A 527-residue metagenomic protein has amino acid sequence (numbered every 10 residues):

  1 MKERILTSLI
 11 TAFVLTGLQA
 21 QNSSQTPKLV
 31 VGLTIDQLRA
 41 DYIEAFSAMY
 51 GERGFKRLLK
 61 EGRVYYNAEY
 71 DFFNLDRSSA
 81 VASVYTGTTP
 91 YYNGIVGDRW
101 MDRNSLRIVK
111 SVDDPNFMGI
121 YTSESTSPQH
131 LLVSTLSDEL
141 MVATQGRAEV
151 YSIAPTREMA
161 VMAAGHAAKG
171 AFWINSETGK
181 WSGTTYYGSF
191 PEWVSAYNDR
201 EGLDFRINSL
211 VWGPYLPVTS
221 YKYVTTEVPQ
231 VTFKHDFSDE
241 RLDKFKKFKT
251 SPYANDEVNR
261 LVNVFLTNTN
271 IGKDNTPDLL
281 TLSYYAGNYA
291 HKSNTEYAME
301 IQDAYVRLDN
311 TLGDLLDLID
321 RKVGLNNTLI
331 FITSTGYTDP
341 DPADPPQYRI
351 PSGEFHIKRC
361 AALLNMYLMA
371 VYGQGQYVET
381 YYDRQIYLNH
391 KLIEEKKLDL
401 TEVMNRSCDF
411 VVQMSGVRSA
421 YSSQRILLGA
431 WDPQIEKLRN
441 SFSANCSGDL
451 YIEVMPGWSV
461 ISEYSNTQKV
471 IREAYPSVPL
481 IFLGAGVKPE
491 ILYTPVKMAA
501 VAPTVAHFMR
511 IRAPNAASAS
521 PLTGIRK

Functional and structural regions predicted by a protein language model:
M1-T26: Bacterial Sec-dependent N-terminal signal peptides
P27-R39, L58, V84, L140 (+7 more regions): Beta-strand elements within well-structured catalytic alpha/beta cores of enzymes that handle phosphate/sulfate esters
R39-A45, A68-D71, Y121-P128, F245-P252 (+4 more regions): Second-shell loop/turn segments in exported
I43-Y92, E149-I153: Short, structured active-site-proximal loop/turn typified by the sulfatase FGly-forming signature C/S-X-P-X-R
D76, D98-S123, V133, D138 (+6 more regions): Secreted, luminal/periplasmic, and some membrane-associated catalytic domains that remodel anionic oxygen-ester
T89, G97-T276, Y285-K292, Q413-S415: His/Asp/Glu-rich, glycine-adjacent segments that coordinate divalent cations and/or stabilize oxyanion chemistry on
K249-D274, G287-T328, R406: A long, amphipathic alpha-helix that forms part of the scaffold/cap immediately adjacent to metal-dependent active
R359-L398, T467-M509, T523-K527: Substrate-binding rim/cap in mid-to-C-terminal beta-strand-loop elements of soluble/periplasmic
